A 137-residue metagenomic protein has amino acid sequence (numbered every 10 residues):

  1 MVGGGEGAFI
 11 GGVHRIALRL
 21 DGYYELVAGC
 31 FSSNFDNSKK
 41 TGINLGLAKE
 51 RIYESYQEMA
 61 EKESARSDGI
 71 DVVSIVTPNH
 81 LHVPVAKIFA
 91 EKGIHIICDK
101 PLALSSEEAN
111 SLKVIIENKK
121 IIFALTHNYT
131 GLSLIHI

Functional and structural regions predicted by a protein language model:
M1-L47, D68: N-terminal Rossmann-like dinucleotide-binding module
G3-E6, C30, S74-P78, P101 (+1 more regions): Structured beta->alpha junctions
H14, H82, H95, H127 (+1 more regions): Histidine-centered active-site/metal-ligand motif
E25-L26, I52, I96, F123: Hydrophobic beta-strand scaffold residues
A28, V72, I122: Short, Asp-centered acidic motifs that coordinate Mg2+ and/or phosphate in catalytic or ligand-binding sites
G46-R51, N118-I122: A short helix-to-beta-strand connector/capping loop
R51-I115: Beta-loop-alpha module in the N-terminal Rossmann-like domain of NAD(P)-dependent dehydrogenases, especially those
A103-H136: A contiguous active-site-proximal alpha/beta segment in oxidoreductase catalytic domains
